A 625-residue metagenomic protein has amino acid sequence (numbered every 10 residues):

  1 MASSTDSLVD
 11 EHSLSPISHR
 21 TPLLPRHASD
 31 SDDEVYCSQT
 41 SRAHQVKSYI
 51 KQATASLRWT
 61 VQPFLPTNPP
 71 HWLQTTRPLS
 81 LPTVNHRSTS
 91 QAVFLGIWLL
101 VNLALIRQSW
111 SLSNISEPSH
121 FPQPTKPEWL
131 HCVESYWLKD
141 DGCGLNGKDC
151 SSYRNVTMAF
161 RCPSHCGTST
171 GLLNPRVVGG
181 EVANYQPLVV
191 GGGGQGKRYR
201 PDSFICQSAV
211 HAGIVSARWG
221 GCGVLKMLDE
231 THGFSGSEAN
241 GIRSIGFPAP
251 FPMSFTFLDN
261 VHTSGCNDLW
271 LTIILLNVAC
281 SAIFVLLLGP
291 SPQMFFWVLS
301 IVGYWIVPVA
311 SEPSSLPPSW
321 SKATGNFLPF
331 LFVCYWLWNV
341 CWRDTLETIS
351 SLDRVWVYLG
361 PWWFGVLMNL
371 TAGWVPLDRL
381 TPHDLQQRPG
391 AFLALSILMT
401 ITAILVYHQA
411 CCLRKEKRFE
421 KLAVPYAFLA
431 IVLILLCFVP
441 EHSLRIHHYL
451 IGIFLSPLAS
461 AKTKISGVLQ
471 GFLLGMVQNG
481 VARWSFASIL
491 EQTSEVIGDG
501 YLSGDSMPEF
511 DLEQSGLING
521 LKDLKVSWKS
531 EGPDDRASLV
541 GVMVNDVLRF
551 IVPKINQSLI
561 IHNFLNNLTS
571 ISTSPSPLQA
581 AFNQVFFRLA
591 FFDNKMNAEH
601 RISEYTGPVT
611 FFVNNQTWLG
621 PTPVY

Functional and structural regions predicted by a protein language model:
A2-I273, N563, T569-F586, A590-Y625: Soluble extramembrane domains flanking the early transmembrane region of eukaryotic membrane proteins
S80-R87, I283-L299, S319-W320, A427-I431 (+3 more regions): Terminal single-pass membrane anchor helices
S109-C132, F296-G303, L316-K322, L346-R354 (+4 more regions): Interhelical loop segments of eukaryotic multi-pass membrane proteins
C150, L328, Y449-P457, F472-S485 (+2 more regions): Juxtamembrane/interfacial segments around transmembrane helices
F251-D384, A391-M399, L405-H408: Hydrophobic alpha-helical transmembrane segments corresponding to the first two to three helices of multi-pass helical
I283-F284, V302-S311, S466-G498: Multi-pass membrane glycosyltransferase architecture that uses lipid-linked
W342-S485: Generic detector of multi-pass transmembrane helix bundles and their immediately adjacent loops in polytopic membrane
S485, I489-Y625: Extended, intrinsically disordered cytoplasmic tails
